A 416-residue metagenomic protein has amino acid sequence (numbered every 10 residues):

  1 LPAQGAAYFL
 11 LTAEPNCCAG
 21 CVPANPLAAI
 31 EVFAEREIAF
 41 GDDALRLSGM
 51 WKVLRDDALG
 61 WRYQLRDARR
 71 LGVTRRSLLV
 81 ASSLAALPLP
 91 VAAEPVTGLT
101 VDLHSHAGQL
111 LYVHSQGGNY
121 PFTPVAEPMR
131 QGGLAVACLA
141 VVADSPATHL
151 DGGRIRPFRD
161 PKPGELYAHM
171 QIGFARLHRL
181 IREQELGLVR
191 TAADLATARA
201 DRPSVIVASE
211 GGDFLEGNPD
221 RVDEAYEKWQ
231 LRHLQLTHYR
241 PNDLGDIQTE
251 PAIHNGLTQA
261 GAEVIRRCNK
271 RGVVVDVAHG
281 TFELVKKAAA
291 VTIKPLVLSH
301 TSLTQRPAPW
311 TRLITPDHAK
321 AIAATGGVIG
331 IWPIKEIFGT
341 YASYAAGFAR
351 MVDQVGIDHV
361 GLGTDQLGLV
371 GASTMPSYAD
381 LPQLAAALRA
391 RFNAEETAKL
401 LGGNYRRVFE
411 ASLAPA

Functional and structural regions predicted by a protein language model:
L1-G72: OB-fold and OB-like single-stranded nucleic-acid-recognition modules and their adjacent interaction interfaces
L1-P2, G49, R232, N269 (+2 more regions): Beta-strand cores of secreted/periplasmic/IMS beta-sandwich domains, seen most often in copper-related folds
F9-A13, I293-L296, L303, Y405: Active/binding-pocket-proximal capping segment
D43-L47, G356-L362, L384: A short pocket-lining beta-strand/turn micro-motif at the edge of beta-sheets
S77-A93: N-terminal export signals
A85, P376-A416: Mid-to-C-terminal alpha-helical segments outside catalytic/metal-binding sites
E94-W332, E336-F338, A342, A346-V352 (+3 more regions): Extended, charged catalytic domains and RNA/DNA-binding interfaces, predominantly in divalent-metal-using enzymes
W332-P333, V355-Y378: Short acidic/histidine-rich active-site segments
